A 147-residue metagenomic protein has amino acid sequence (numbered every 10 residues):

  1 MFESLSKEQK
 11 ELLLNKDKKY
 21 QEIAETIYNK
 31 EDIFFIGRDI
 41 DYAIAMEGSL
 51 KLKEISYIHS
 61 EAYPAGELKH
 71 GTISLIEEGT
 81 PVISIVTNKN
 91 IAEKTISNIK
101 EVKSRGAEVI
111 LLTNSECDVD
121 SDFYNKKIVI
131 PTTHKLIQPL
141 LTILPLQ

Functional and structural regions predicted by a protein language model:
M1, D122-Q147: Short alpha-helices
M1-P81: Active-site phosphate/pyrophosphate-binding segments
R38, T87, N114: Cofactor-binding loop segments of dinucleotide-utilizing enzymes, especially the Rossmann-like FAD- and NAD(P)+-binding
E47-I55, S97-S104, K126-K127, L144-P145: Short, solvent-exposed amphipathic alpha-helical segments in soluble enzyme and RNA/protein-processing domains
A62, V82, L111, K127-V129: Conserved beta-strand scaffold positions in the cores of enzyme catalytic domains, especially in NTP/NDP-utilizing
E77-T95: A structural-propensity feature for long, helix-poor, extended segments
G79, K89, K100-A107, V119-K127: NAD(P)-dependent dehydrogenase/reductase Rossmann-like domain
L111-V119: Short, polar loop motifs at secondary-structure junctions
